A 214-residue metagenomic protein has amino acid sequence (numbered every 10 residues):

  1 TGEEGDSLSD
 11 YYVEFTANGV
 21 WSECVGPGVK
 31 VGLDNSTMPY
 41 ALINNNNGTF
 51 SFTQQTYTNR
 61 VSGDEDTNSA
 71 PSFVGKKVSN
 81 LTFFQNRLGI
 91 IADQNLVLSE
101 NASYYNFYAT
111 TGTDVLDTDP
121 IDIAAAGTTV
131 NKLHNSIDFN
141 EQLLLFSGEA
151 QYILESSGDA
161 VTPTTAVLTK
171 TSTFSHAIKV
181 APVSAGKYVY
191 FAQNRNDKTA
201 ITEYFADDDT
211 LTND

Functional and structural regions predicted by a protein language model:
T1-V74: Long, charge-dense tracts
V13-E14, Y40-I43, L81, N135-S136 (+1 more regions): Short, exposed beta-strand/loop patches in secreted or surface proteins that constitute
P27-N44, I90-G112, A192-F205: Eukaryotic alpha-helical scaffold "rod" segments
G48-G63, I91-T118, E155-D159: Beta-propeller domains
D64-D66, T110-T129, L211-D214: Surface-exposed acidic, glycine/proline-enriched linker/cap segments that occur as 15-30-residue helix-coil
S69-Q94, V130-I137: Beta-strand-rich domains and repeat architectures in extracellular enzymes and scaffolds, especially beta-propellers
A70-V74, Y105-I123, S172, H176-I178: Beta-sheet-rich non-transmembrane sensory/scaffold domains
N95, A102, A124-D214: Beta-sheet-dominated scaffold domains
